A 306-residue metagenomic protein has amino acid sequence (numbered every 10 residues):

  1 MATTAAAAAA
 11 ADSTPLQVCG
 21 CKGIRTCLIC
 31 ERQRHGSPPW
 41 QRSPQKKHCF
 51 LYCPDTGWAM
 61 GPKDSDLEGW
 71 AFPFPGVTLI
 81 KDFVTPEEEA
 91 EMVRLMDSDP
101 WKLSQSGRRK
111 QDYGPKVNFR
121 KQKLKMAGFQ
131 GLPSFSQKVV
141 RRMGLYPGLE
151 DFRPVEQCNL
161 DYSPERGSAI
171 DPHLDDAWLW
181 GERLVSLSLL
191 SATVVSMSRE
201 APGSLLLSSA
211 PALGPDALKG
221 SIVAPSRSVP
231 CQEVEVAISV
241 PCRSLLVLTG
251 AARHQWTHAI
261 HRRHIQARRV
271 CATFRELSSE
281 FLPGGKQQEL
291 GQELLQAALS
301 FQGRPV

Functional and structural regions predicted by a protein language model:
M1-V306: Non-heme Fe(II) oxygenase metal-center motifs and adjacent flexible, charged/small-residue loops
